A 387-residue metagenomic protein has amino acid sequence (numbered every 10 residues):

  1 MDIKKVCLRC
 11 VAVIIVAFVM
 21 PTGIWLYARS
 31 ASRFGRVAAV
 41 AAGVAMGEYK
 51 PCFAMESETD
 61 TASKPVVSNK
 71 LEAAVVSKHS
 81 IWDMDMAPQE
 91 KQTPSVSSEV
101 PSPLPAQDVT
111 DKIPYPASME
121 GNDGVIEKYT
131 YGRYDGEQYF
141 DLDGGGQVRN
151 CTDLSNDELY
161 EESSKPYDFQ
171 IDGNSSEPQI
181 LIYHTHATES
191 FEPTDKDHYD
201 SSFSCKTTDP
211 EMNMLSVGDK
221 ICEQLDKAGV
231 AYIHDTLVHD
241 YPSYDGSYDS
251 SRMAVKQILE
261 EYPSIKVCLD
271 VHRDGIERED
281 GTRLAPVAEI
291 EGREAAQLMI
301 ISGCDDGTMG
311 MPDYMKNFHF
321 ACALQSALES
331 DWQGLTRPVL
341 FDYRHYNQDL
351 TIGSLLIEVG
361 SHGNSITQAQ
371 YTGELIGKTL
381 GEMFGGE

Functional and structural regions predicted by a protein language model:
M1-I15: N-terminal Sec-pathway targeting helices
V13-S264, G275-D280, E374, E382-E387: N-terminal catalytic or cofactor-binding beta/alpha core of small enzyme domains
Q179-H184, I233, V267-H272, M299-I301 (+1 more regions): Soluble periplasmic/extracytoplasmic beta-strand elements of cell-envelope proteins
A187-S190, V238-P242, R273-R278, D305-T308 (+2 more regions): Solvent-exposed loop/turn segments at secondary-structure junctions within structured extracellular/periplasmic domains
D200-S204, I276-P312: A short, glycine/acidic-enriched catalytic loop
R252-V255, D280-A288, V339-H345: Alpha-helical scaffolding within the catalytic cores of extracellular/periplasmic polymer-degrading hydrolases
D313-L340: Active-site-adjacent substrate-binding region of metalloamidase/peptidase-like peptide-processing proteins
T336-E387: Active-site-adjacent mobile loop/cap segments within catalytic or ligand-binding domains
